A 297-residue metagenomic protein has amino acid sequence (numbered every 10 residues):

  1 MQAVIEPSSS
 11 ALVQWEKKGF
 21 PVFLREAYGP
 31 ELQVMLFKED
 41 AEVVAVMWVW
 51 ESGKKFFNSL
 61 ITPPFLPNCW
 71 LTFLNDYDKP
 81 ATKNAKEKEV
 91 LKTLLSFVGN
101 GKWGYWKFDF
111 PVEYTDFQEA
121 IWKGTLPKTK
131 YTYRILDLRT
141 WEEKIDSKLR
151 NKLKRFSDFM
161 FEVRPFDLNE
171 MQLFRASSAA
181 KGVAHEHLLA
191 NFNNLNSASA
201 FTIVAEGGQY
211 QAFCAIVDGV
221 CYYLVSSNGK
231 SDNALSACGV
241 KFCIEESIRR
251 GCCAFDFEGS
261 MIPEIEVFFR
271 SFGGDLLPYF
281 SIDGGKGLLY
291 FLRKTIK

Functional and structural regions predicted by a protein language model:
M1-F56, F110-N233: A conserved beta-strand-loop-helix scaffold within acyl/acetyltransferase catalytic domains
P30-L32, N100-W103, A198, R249-C252: Short, high-confidence coil segments that cap the C-terminus of an alpha-helix and link into the following beta-strand
S52-W70: Conserved acyl-donor/pantetheine-binding loop and adjacent beta-alpha core of acyl/acetyltransferases and related
L66-T82, V225-N233: A short, internal acetyl-CoA/4′-phosphopantetheine-binding micro-motif in the GNAT/acyltransferase core
A81-S96, S231-E245: Conserved acetyl-CoA-binding loop-helix of GNAT-fold acetyltransferases
A85-T129: Non-catalytic accessory segments adjacent to catalytic cores
W106-K107, E162, C253-F257: Short catalytic-loop micro-motif centered on adjacent basic/acidic residues
S197-K294: Aromatic (often tryptophan-rich) hydrophobic motifs at membrane interfaces
